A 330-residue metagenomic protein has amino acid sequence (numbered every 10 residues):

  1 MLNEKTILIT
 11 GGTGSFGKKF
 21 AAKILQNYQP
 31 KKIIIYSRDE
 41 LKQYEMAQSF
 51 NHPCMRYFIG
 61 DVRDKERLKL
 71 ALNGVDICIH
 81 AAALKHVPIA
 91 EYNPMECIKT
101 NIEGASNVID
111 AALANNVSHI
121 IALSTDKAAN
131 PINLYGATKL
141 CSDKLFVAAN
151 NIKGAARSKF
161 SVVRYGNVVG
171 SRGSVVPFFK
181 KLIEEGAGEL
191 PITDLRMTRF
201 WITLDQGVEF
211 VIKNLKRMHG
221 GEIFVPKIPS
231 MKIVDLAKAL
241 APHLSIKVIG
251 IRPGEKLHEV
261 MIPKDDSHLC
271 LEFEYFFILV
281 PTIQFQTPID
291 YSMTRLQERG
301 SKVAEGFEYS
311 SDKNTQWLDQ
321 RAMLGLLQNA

Functional and structural regions predicted by a protein language model:
M1-E4, A114, A148-A330: Strand-loop microenvironment adjacent to phosphate/nucleotide-handling motifs in alpha/beta enzyme folds
T6-Q26: N-terminal Rossmann NAD(P)H-binding glycine-rich loop of SDR-like oxidoreductase domains
T10, L72-A81, A122: Rossmann-fold scaffold of SDR-type NAD(P)-dependent oxidoreductases
Q29-K42: Conserved glycine-rich Rossmann-like NAD(P)H-binding loop of the short-chain dehydrogenase/reductase
S37, F58-I59, K99, V248: Conserved residues in the N-terminal Rossmann fold of short-chain dehydrogenase/reductase
R56-I77: Conserved Rossmann-fold cofactor-binding substructure of NAD(P)-dependent oxidoreductases
Y57, C97, F160-V163: Hydrophobic/aromatic anchor residues within beta-strands of the central parallel beta-sheet of Rossmann-like
H80, L84-L140, K144, A148: Conserved Rossmann-fold NAD(P)-dependent oxidoreductase catalytic core, especially the SDR/UDP-sugar
